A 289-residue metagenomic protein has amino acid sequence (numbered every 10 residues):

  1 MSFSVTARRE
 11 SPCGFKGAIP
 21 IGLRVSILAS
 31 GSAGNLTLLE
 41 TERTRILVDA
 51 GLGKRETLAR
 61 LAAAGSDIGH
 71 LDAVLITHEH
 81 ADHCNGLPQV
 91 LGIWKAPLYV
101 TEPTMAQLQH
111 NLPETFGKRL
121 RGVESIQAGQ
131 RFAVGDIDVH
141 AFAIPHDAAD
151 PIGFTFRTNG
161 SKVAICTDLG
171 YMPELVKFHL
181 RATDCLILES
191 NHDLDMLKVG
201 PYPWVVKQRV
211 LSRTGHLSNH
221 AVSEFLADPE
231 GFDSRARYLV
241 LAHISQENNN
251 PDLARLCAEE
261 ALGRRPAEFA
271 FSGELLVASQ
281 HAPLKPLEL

Functional and structural regions predicted by a protein language model:
F3, R8, C13-A64, P151-T167 (+1 more regions): Conserved beta-strand hairpin/beta-sheet module of binuclear metal-dependent hydrolase folds, prominently
A33, A81-H83, A106-Q107, A148-A149 (+3 more regions): Active-site environment of divalent metal-dependent phosphoester hydrolases
V48-G51, L71-E79, Y99-E102, A164-T167 (+3 more regions): Active-site neighborhood of phospho(di)ester-bond hydrolases with catalytic His/Asp-centered motifs
K54-T101: Active-site metal-binding motif and surrounding structural segment of the metallo-beta-lactamase
N85-W94, Q109-L112, N249-L256: Metal-dependent catalytic neighborhoods of phosphoester/phosphodiester hydrolases
E102-G153, R157-G160: Metallo-beta-lactamase
E174-V277: Cap/insert and terminal regions of metallo-dependent hydrolase folds
G273-L289: Short, basic/aromatic-enriched C-terminal tail that caps enzymatic domains
